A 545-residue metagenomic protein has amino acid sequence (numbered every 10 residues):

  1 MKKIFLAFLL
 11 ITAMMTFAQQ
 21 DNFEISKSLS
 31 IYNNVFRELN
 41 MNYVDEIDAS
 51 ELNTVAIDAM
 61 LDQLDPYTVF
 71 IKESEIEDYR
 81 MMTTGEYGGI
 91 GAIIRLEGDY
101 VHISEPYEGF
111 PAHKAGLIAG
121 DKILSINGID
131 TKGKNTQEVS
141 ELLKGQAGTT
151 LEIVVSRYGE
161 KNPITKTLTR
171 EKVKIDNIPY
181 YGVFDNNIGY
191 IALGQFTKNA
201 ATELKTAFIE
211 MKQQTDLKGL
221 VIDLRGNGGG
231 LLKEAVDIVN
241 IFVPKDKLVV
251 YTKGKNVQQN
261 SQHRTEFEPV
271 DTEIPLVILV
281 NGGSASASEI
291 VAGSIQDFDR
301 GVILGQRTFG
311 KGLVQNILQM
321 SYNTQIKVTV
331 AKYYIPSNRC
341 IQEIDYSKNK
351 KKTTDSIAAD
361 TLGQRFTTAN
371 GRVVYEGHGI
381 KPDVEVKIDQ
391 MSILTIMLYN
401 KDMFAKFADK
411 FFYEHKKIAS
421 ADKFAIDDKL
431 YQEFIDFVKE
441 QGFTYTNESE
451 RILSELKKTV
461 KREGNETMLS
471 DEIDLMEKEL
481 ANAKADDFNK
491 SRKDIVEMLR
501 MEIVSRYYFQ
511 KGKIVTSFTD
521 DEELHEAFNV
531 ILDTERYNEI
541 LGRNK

Functional and structural regions predicted by a protein language model:
M1-F23: Bacterial Sec-dependent N-terminal signal peptides
A18-S28, Y32-A49, K72, H102-P106 (+2 more regions): Cleft-lining beta-strand/loop regions that shape enzyme active-site pockets
Y43-S104, G148-R170, I175-Y180, F518-F528 (+1 more regions): Extended, small/polar residue-biased N-terminal targeting/export presequences and adjacent propeptide/linker tracts
E105, K134, T167, T329 (+3 more regions): Short linear motifs in exposed loops
G120-K122: Structural motif
I126-N127, G377: Residue-level recognition of conserved beta-strand edge/terminus positions
A287, D299, Q306, G310-R372 (+1 more regions): Polar, glycine-rich mid-to-C-terminal structural blocks that act as macromolecule-binding/assembly scaffolds
C340-I341, D345-S347, K351-K545: Conserved functional hotspot residues or short segments at active or partner-binding sites across diverse domains
